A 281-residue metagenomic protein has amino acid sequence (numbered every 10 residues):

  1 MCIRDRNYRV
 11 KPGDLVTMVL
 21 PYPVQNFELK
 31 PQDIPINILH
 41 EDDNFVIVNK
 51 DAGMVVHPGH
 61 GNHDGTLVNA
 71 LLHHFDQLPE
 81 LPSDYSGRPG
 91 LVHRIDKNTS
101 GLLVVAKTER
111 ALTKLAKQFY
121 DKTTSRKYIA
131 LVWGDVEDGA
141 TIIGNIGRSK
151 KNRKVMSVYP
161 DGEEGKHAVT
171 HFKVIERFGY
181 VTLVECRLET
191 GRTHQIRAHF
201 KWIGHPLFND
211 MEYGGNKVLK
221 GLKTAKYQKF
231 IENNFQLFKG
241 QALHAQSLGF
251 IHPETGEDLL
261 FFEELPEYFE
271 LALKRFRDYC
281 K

Functional and structural regions predicted by a protein language model:
R4-K281: RNA pseudouridine synthases
